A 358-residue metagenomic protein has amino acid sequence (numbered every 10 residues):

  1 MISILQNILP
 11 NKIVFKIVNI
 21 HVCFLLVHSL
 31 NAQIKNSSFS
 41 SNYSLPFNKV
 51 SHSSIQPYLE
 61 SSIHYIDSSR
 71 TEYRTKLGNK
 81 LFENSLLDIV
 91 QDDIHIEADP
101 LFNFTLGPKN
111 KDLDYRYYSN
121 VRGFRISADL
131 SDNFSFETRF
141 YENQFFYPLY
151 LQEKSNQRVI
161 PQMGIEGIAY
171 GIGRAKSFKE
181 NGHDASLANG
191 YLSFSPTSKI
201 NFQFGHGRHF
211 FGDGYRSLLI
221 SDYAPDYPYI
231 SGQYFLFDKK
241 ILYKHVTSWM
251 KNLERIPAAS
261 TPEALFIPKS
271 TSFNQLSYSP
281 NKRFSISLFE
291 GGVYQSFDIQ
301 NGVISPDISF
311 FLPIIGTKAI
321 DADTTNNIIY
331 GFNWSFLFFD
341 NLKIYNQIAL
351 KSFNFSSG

Functional and structural regions predicted by a protein language model:
M1-N36: Bacterial Sec-dependent N-terminal signal peptides
M1-P10, L25, F104, E180-G182 (+5 more regions): Non-transmembrane, interaction-prone segments in cytosolic or luminal domains
N11, F15, C23-L25, T71 (+4 more regions): A generic signature of intrinsically disordered, low-complexity regions enriched in glycine/proline and charged/polar
I34-S296, S357-G358: Outer-membrane beta-barrel channel domains
A185, S279-G358: Exposed, low-structure sequence patches enriched in small/polar residues
